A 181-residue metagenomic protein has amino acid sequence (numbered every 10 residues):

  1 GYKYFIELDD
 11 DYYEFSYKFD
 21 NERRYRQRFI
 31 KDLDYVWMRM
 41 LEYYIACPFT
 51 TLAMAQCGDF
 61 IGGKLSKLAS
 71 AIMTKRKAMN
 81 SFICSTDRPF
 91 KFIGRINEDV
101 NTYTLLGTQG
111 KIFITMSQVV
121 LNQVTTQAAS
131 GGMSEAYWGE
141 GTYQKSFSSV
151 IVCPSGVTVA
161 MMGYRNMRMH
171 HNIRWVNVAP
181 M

Functional and structural regions predicted by a protein language model:
G1, Y17-Q27, L65-S66, M161-M181: Secretory-pathway lumenal glyco-enzymes, predominantly type II signal-anchor Golgi glycosyltransferases
G1-D9: Short acidic donor-binding loop at the edge of a beta-strand
I6, Y13-T104, T108-K111: Conserved catalytic core of nucleotide-sugar-dependent glycosyltransferases
L8-D11, Q118: Acidic, metal-binding active-site segment of PIN/NYN-like and related structure-specific nucleases
G94-M181: C-terminal catalytic/acceptor-binding lobe
